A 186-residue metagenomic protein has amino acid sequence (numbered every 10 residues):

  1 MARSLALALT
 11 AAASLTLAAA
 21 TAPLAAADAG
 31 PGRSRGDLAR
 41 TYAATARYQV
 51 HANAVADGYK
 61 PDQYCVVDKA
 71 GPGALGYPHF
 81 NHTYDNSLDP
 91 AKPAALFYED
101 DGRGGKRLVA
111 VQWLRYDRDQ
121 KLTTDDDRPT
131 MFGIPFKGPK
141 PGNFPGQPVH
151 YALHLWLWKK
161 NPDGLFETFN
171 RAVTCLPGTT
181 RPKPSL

Functional and structural regions predicted by a protein language model:
M1-L9: Bacterial N-terminal signal peptides that target proteins for export
A8-A19: Bacterial N-terminal signal peptides
L17-A29: Bacterial Sec-dependent signal peptides at the C-terminal "C-region" and cleavage site
A27-L186: Primary mode marks residue(s) on the alpha4-beta5-alpha5 output face of response regulator receiver
